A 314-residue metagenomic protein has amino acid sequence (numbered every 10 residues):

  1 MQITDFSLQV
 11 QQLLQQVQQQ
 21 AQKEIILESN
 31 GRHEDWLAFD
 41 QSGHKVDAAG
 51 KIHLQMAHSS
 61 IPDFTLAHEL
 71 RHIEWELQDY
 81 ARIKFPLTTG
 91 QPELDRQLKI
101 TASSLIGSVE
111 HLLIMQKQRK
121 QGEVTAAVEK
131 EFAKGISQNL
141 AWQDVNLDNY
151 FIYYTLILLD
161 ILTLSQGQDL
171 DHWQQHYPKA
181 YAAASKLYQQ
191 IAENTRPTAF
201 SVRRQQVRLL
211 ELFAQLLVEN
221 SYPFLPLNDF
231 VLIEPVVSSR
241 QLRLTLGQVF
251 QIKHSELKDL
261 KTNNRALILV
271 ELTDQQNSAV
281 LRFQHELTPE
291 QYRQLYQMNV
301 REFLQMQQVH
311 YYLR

Functional and structural regions predicted by a protein language model:
M1-A48, S59, I100-A102, Q121-E123 (+2 more regions): Auxiliary, metal-adjacent structural segments of Zn-dependent hydrolase domains
M1-I3, L54, E76, R96 (+2 more regions): N-terminal secretory/membrane-targeting helices
I52-T65, Q97-S108: Short, charged/polar micro-motifs that form catalytic or ligand-binding hotspots
I61-A81: Active-site recognition of the HExxH zinc-binding catalytic motif
W75-L112: Post-HEXXH active-site segment of zinc metalloproteases
A102-L162: Internal, well-ordered alpha/beta segment that forms a basic, Gly-enriched binding/recognition surface
I136-E256, L260, N277-T288: Pan-zinc metallopeptidase signature
E286, Q291-F303: Alpha-helical oligomerization segments
